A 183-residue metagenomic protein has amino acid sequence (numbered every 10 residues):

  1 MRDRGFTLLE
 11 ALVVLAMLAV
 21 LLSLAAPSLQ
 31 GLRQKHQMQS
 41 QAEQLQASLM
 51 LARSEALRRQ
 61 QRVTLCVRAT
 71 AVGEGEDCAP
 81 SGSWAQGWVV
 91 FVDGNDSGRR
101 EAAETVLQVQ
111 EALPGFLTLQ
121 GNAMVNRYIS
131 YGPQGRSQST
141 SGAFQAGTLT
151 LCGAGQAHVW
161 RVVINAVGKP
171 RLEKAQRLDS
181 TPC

Functional and structural regions predicted by a protein language model:
M1-L29: N-terminal single-pass transmembrane signal-anchor helix
L24-S54, R58, R62, C66-C183: N-terminal helix-rich module
